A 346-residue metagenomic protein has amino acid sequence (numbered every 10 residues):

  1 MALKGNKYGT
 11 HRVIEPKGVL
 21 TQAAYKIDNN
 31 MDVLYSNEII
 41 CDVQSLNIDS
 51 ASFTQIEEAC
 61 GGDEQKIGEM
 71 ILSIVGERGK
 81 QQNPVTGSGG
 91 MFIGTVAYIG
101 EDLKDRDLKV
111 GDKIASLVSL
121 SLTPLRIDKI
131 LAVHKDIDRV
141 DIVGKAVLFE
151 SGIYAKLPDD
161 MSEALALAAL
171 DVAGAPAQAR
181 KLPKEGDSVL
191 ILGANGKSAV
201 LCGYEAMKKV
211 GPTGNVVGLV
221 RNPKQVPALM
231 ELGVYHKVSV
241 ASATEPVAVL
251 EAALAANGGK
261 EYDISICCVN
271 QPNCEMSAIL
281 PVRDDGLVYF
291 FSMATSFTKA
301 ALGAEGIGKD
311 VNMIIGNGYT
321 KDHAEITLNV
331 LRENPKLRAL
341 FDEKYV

Functional and structural regions predicted by a protein language model:
E15-F53, E57: A short N-terminal beta-strand-loop micro-motif at the entrance of redox/enzyme domains
D32-N47, A59-L120: Glycine-rich beta-strand-centered segment in the early N-terminal region that forms part of a ligand/cofactor-binding
G90-I93, I114-G186: NAD(P)H dinucleotide-binding glycine-rich loop of Rossmann-like/cofactor-binding domains, especially the beta1-alpha1
V189-N195: Conserved N-terminal Rossmann-fold NAD(P)-binding element of oxidoreductases
N195-A199, N273: Hydrophobic/small residue at the entry helix of a nucleotide-binding pocket
M207-N273: Adenosine-nucleotide cofactor-binding segment
G259, L328-V346: C-terminal capping/lid region of NAD(P)-dependent oxidoreductase domains
V269-N334: Glycine-rich phosphate-binding loop and adjacent beta-alpha segment of Rossmann(oid) nucleotide-cofactor-binding
